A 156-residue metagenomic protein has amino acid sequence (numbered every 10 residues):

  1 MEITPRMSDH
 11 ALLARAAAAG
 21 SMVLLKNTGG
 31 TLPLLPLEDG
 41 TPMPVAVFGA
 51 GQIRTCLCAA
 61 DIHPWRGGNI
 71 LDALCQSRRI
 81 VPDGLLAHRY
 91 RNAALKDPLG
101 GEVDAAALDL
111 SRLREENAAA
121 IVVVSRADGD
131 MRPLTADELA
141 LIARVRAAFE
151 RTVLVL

Functional and structural regions predicted by a protein language model:
M1-L156: C-terminal non-catalytic regions of proteins with extracellular/luminal or membrane-system context
